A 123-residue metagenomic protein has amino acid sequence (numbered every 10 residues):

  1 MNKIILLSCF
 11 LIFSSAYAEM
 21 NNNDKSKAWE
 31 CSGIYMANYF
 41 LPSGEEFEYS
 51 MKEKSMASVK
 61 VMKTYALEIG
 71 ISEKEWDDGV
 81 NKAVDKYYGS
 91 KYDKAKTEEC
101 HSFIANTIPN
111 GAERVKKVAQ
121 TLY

Functional and structural regions predicted by a protein language model:
I4-S14: Sec-dependent N-terminal signal peptides
A16-A18: Boundary at the C-terminal end of the N-terminal hydrophobic targeting segment
N21-I71: Short N-proximal segments of mature Sec-exported proteins
Y49-Y123: Compact alpha-helical subdomains of small soluble proteins
